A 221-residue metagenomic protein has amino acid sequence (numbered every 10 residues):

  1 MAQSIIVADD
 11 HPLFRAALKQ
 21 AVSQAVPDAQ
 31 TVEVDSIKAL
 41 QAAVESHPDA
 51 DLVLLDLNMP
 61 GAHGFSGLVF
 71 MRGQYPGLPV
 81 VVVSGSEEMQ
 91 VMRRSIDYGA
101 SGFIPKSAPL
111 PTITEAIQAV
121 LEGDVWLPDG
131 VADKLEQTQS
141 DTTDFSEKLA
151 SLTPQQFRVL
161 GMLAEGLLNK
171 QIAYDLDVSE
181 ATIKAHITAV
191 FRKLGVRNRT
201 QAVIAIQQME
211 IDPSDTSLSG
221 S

Functional and structural regions predicted by a protein language model:
D28-S36, A43, V196: Short hydrophobic/Thr-rich beta-strand motif most characteristic of the beta2 strand and flanking loop of CheY-like
S36, G61-S66: Acidic catalytic/metal-coordinating carboxylates
D56-L57, S84: Active-site residues of response regulator receiver
F65-G77: Short amphipathic alpha-helix used as the core "switch/output" element in two-component signaling
M92-D97, P105-A150, R158, Q208-D212: Short, flexible helix-to-coil linker/hinge segments that flank and couple to helix-turn-helix
G166-Q201: Recognition helix of helix-turn-helix DNA-binding domains
F191-S221: Basic, Lys/Arg-enriched C-terminal extension of HTH/homeodomain DNA-binding domains
